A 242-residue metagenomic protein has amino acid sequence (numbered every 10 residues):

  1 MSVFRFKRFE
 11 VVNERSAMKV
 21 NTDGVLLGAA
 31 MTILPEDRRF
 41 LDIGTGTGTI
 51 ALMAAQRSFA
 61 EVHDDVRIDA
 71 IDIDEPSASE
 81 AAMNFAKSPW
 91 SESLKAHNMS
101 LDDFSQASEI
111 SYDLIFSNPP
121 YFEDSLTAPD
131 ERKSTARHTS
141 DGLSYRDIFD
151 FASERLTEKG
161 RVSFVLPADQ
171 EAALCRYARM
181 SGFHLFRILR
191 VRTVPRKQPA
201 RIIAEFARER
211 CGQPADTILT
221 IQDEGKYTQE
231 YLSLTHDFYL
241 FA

Functional and structural regions predicted by a protein language model:
S2-R39, T45-R57, E61, I202-E205 (+1 more regions): SAM-dependent Rossmann-like transferase core, predominantly class I methyltransferases with a strong bias toward
V12, D69, K95-H97, F186-L189: General small-molecule cofactor/ligand-binding pocket signal
S16, V20, G142-P199: Conserved Class I SAM-dependent methyltransferase catalytic core
L27, N118, I148, F206: Residue-level signal for inorganic ion chemistry
G28, E131-S134, M180-S181: Glycine-rich, phosphate-binding/catalytic loops in enzymes
A29-S108, L114-A128: Conserved SAM/SAH cofactor-binding pocket of Class I
P119-D147: Mobile active-site "lid"/loop adjacent to the S-adenosyl-L-methionine
Q198-A242: SAM/dcSAM-binding transferase cores
